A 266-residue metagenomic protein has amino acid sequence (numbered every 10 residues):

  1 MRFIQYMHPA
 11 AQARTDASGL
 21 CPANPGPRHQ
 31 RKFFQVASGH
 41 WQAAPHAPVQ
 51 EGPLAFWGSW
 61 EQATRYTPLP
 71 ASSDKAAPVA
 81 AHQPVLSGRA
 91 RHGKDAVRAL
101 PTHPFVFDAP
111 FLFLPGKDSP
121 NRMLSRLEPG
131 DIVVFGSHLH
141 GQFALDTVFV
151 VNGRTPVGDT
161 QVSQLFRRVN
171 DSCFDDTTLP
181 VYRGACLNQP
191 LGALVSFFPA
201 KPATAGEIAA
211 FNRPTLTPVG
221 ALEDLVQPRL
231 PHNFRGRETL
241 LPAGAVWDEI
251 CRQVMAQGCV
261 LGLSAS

Functional and structural regions predicted by a protein language model:
M1-V79, P156-S266: Contiguous surface segments at macromolecular interaction interfaces
D74-Q142: Short N-terminal edge-element motif at the start of the domain
S137-L139, V150, V162-L165: Short, surface-exposed recognition loops or helix-turn segments adjacent to catalytic cores
A144-P156: Short beta-strand-centered aromatic/proline hotspots
